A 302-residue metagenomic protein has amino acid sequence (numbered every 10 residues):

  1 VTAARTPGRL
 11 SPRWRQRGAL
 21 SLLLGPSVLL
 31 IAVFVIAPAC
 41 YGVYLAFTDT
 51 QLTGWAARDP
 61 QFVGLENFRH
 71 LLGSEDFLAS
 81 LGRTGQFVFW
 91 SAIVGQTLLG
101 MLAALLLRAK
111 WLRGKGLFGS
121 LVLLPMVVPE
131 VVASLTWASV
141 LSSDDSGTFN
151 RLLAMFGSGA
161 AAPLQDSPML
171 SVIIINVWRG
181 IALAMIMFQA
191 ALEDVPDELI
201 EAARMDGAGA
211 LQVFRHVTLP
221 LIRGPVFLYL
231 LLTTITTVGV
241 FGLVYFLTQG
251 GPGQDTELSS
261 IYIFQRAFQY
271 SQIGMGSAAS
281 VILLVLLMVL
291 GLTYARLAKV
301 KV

Functional and structural regions predicted by a protein language model:
V1-W14: Short, Lys/Arg-rich, polar N-terminal cytosolic tail immediately upstream of the first transmembrane signal-anchor
R13-V302: A structural signal for multi-pass alpha-helical bundles of membrane permease subunits that mediate small-molecule
